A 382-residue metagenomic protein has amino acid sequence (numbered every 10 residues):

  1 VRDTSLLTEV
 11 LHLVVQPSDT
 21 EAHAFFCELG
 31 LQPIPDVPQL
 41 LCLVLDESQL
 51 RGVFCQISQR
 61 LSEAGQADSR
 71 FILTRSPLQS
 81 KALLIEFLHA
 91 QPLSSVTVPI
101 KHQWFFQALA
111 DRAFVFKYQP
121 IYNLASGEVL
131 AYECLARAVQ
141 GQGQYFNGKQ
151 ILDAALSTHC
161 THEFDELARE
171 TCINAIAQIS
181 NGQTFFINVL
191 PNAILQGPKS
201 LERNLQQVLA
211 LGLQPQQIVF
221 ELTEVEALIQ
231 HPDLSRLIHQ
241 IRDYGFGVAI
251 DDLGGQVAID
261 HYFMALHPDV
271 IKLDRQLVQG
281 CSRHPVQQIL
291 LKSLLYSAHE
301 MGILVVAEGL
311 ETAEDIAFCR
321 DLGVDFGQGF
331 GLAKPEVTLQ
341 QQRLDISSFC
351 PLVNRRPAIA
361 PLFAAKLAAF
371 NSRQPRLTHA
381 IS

Functional and structural regions predicted by a protein language model:
V1-T97, E128, E224-A227, H267-S382: EAL-family c-di-GMP phosphodiesterase catalytic domain
A90-D153, E336, K366-N371, R376-S382: Active-site core of bacterial EAL-family cyclic-dinucleotide phosphodiesterase domains
V115, E133, T184-N188, Q217-E221 (+4 more regions): Structural preference for beta-strand elements that scaffold enzyme active sites
I121, D251-V257, L304-A313: Glycine-rich beta-to-alpha transition loops that act as phosphate-gripper elements at the mouths of alpha/beta enzyme
G127, A168, C172, I187 (+5 more regions): Conserved, mostly hydrophobic/aromatic
Q144, S157, L253-Y262, I316: Catalytic-site-adjacent helices and loops of nucleotide signaling machinery
H162-Q230: Catalytic core of bacterial c-di-GMP phosphodiesterases, primarily the EAL and HD-GYP domains, capturing alpha-helical
L209, S235-G245, K292-H299, R320: Surface-exposed amphipathic alpha-helices with a cationic face
